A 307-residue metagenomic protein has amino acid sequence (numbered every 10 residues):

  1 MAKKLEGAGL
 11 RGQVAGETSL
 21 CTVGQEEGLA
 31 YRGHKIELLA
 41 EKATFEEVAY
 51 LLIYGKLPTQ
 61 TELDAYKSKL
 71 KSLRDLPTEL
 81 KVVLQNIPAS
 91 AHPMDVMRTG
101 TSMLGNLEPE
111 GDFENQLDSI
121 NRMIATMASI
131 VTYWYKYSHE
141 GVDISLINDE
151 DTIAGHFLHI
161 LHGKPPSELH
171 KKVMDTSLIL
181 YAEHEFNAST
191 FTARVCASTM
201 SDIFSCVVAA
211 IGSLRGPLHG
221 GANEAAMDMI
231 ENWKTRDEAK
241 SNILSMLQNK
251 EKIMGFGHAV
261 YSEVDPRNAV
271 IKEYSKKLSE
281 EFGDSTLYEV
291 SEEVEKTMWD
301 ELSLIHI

Functional and structural regions predicted by a protein language model:
M1-I305: Hydrophobic alpha-helical bundle cores within soluble ligand-binding/oligomerization subdomains
